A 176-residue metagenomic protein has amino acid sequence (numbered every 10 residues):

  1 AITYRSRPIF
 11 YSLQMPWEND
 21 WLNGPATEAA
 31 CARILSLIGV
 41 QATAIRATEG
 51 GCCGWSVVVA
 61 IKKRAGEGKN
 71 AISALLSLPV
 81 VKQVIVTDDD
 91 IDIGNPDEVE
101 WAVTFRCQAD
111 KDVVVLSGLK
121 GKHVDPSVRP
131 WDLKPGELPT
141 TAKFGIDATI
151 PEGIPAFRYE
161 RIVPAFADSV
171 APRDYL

Functional and structural regions predicted by a protein language model:
A1-L176: Charged, compositionally biased interaction regions
